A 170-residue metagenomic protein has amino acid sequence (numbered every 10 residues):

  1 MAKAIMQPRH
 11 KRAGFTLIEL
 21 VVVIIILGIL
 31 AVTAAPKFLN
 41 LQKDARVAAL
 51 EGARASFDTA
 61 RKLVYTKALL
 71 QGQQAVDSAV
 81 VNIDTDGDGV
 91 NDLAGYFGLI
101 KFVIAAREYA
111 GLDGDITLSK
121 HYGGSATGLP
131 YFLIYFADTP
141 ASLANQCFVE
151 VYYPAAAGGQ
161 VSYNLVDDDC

Functional and structural regions predicted by a protein language model:
M1-A13: N-terminal leader/signal peptides at the extreme start of proteins
V21-P36: Alpha-helical hydrophobic helix detector
A31, L39, A48-E51: Structural signature of extracellular appendage/secretion-system components
P36-L39, T66: Amphipathic alpha-helical polymerization modules
A45-G72: Membrane-proximal N-terminal amphipathic helix
L69-C170: Periplasmic/extracellular, small/polar-rich flexible segments of pilin-like filament-forming proteins
